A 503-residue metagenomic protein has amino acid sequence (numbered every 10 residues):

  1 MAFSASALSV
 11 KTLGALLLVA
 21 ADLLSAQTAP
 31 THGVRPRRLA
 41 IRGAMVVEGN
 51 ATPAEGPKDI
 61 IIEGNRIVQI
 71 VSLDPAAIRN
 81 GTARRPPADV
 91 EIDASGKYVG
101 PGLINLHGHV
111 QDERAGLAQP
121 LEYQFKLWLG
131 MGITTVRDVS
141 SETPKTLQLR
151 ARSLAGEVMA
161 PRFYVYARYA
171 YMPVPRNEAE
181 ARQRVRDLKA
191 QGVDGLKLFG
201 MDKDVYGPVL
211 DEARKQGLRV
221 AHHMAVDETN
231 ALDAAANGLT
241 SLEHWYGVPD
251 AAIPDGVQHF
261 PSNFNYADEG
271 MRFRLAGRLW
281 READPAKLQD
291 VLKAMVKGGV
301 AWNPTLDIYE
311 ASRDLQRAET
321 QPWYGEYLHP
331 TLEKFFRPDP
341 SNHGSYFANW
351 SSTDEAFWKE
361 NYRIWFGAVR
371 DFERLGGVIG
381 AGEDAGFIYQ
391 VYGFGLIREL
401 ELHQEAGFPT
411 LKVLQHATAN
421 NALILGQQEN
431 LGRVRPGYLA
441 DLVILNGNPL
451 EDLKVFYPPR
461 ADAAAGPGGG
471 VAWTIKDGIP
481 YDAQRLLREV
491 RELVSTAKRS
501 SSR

Functional and structural regions predicted by a protein language model:
A20-A21: N-terminal signal peptide c-region/cleavage motif recognized by signal peptidases
A29-R37, V46, N50-G100: Histidine-rich, glycine-flanked metal-binding segment
A44, A348-F357, Y362, G367 (+3 more regions): C-terminal helical cap
R84-D89, A94-E157, P173-A179, L232-G247 (+1 more regions): Metal-associated gating/positioning segment near the N- to mid-region
Q124-P144, A160-R168, K189-M201, L210 (+4 more regions): Divalent metal-dependent hydrolysis catalytic cores, especially in the metallo-beta-lactamase
R168-Q216, F264-E282: Active-site gating/metal-coordination segments in enzymes
L188-D194, V248-A406, V494-R503: Active-site neighborhoods of metal-dependent hydrolases
L439-V494: C-terminal cap of metal-dependent C-N hydrolases
